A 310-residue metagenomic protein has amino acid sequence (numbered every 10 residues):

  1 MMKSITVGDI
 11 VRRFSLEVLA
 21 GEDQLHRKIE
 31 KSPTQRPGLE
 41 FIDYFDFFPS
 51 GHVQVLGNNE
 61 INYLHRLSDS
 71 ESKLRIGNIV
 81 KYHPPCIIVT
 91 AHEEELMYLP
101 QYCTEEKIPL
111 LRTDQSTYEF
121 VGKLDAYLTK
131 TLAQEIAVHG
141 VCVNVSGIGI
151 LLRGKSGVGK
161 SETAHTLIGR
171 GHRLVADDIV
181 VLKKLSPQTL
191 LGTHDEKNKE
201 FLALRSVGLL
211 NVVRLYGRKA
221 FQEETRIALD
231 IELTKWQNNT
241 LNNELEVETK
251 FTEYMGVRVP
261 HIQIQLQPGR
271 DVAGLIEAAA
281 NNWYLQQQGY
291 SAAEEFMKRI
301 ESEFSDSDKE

Functional and structural regions predicted by a protein language model:
M1-I79: Gly/Thr-rich phosphate-binding loop signature of adenosyl cofactor/nucleotide-binding cores
H52-V55, P85-I88, I108-L111, G149-L151 (+2 more regions): Structural motif
L56-E60, V89-H92, T234, L266: Structural motif
H83-C86, H92-Y127, D306: Charged, amphipathic alpha-helical linker segments immediately N-terminal to NTP-binding catalytic cores
Y127-G147: P-loop NTPase nucleotide-binding/switch module
G147-V175: Glycine-rich phosphate-binding P-loop
A176-K235: Conserved nucleotide-sensing/catalytic segment adjacent to the nucleotide-binding pocket in NTP-handling enzymes
A228-E310: Conserved NTP phosphate-binding and transfer environment spanning the P-loop NTPase/kinase superfamily
